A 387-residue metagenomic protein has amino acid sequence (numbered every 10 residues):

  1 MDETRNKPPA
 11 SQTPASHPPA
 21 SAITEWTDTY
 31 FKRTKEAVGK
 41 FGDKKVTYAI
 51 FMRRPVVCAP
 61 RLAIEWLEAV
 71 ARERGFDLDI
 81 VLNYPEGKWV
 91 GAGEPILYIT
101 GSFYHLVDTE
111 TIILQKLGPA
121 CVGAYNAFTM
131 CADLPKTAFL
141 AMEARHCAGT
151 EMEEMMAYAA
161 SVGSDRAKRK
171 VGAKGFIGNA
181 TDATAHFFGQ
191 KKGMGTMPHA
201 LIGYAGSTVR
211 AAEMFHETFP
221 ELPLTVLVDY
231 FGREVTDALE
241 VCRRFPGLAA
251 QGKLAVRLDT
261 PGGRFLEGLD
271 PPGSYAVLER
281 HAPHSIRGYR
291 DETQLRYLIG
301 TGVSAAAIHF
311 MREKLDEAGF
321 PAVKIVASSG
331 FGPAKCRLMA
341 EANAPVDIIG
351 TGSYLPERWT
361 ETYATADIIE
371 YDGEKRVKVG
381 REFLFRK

Functional and structural regions predicted by a protein language model:
D2-K32, K40-G42, C58-A59, V70-R74 (+2 more regions): Gly/Ser/Thr/Ala-enriched C-terminal appendages of enzymes
D2-V107, T111-A120, A124: Flexible, solvent-exposed loop/hinge segments and secondary-structure transition points
S11-P14, K88-V90, L97-K314, A318: Buried, small/hydrophobic-residue-enriched core segments of structured protein domains
K44-I50, L78, A138, L222-L224 (+4 more regions): Structural beta-strand/beta-sheet cores of well-ordered domains, especially the beta-sheet scaffolds that support
F51, V81, L140-E143, L227 (+1 more regions): Residues in well-ordered beta-strands of folded domains
D79-L82, A127-A132, G172, L258 (+2 more regions): Short C-terminal domain-edge/linker segments immediately following a structured domain
N83, I99, L227-V228, I325-S329: Active-site-adjacent beta-strand anchor residues
